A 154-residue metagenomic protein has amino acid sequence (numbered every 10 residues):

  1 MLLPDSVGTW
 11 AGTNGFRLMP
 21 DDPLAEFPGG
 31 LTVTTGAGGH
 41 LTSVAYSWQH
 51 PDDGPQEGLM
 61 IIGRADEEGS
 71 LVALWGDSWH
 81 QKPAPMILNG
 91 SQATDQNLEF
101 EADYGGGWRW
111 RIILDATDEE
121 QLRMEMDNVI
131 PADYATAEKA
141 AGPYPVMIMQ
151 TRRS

Functional and structural regions predicted by a protein language model:
M1-S154: Hydrophobic small-molecule pocket/channel-lining residues, especially in calycin-type beta-barrels
